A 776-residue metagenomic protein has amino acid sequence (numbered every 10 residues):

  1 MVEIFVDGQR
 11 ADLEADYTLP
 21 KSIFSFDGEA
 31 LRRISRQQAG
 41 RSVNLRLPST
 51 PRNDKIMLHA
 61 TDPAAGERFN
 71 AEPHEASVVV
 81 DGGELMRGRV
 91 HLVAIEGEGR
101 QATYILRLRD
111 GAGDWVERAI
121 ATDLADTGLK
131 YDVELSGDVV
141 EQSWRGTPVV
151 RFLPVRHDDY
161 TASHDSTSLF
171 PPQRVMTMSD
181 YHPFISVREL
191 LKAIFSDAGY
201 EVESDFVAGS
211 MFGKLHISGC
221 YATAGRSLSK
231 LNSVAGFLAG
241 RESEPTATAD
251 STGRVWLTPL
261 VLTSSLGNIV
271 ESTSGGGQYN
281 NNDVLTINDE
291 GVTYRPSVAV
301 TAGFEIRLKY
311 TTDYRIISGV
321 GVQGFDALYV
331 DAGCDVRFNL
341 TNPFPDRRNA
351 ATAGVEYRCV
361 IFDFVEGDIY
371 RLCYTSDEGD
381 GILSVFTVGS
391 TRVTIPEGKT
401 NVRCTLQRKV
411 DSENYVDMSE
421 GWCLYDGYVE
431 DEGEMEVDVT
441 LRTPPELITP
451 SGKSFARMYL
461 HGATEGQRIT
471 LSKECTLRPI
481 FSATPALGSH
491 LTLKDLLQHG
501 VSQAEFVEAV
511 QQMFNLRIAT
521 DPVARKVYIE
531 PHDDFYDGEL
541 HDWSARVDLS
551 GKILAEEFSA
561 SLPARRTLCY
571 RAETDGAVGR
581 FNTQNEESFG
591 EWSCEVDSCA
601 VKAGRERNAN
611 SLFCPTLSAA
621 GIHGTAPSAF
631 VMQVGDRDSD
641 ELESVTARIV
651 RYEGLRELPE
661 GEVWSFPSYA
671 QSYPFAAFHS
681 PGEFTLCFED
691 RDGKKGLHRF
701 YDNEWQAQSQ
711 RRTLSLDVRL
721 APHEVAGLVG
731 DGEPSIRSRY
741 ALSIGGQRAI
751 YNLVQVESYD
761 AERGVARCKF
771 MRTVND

Functional and structural regions predicted by a protein language model:
M1, E67-H74, G354-E356, G732-S738: A short, compositionally biased
M1-E3, R32-A39, S49-N53, G82 (+9 more regions): C-terminal extracytoplasmic interaction modules
M1-T273, Q278, E290, S384-T387 (+8 more regions): Polar, S/T/G-rich
G8, G82-E84, E366-Y370, S412-Y415: Residue-level signal for glycine
S49, A94, A112-D114, V298 (+8 more regions): Beta-strand elements of well-folded, non-transmembrane domains
K230-N339, P343-C359, F364-Y370, T375-T391 (+2 more regions): Terminal (often C-terminal
G324, A332-N342, V416-L447, K453-L493: Exposed low-complexity, polar/acidic, P/S/T/G-rich flexible segments that act as propeptides, protease-susceptible
R348, R371-T443: Extracellular carbohydrate recognition and processing domains and analogous Trp-centered ligand-binding platforms
